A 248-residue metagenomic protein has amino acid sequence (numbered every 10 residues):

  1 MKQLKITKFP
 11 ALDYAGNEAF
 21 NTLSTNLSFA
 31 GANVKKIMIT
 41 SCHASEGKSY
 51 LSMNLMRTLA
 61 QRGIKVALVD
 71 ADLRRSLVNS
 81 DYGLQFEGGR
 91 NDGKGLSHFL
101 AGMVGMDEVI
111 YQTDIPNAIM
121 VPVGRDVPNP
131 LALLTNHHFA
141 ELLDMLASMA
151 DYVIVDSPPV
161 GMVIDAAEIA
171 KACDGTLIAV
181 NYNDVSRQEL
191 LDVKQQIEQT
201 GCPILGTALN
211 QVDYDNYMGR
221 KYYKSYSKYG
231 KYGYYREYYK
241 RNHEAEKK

Functional and structural regions predicted by a protein language model:
M1-K248: P-loop NTP-binding module
